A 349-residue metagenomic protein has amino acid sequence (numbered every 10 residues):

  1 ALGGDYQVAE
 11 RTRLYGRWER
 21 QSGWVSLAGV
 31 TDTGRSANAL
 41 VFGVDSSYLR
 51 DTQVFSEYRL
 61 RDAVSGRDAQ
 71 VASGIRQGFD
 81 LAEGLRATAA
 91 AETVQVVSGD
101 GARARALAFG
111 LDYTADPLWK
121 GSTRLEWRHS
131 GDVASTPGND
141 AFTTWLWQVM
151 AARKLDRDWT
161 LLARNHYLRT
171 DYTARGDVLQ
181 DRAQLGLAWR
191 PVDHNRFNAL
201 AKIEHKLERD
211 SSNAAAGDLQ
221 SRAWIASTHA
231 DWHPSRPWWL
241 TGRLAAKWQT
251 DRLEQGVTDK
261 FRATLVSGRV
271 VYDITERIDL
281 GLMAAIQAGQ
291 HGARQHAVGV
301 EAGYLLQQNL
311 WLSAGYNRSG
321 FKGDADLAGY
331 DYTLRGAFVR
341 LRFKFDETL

Functional and structural regions predicted by a protein language model:
A1-L349: Gram-negative and organellar
